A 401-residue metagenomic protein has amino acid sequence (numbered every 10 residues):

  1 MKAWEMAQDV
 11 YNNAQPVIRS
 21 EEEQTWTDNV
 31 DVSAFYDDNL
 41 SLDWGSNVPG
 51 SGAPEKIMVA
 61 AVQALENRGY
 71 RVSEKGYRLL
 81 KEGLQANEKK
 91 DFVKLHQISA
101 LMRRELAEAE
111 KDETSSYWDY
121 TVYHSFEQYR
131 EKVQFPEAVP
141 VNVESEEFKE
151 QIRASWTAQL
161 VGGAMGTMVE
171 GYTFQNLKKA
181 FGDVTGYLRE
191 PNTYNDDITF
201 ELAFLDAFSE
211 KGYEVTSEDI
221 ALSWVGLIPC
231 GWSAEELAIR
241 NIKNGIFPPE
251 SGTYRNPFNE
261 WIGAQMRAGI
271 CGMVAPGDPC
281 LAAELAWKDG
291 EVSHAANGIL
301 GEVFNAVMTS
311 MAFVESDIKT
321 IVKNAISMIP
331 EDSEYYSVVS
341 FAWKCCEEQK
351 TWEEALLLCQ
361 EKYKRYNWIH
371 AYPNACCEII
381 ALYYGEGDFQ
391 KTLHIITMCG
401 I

Functional and structural regions predicted by a protein language model:
M1-W118: Long, charge-dense tracts
E113-K132, A138-V139: N-terminal regions that are enriched for targeting/export leaders and immediately downstream pro/stem segments
R130-E144, F148, I239-K243, P249-N259 (+3 more regions): Accessory "access/gating" subregions that flank catalytic or transport cores
Q134-E201: An N-terminal structural lobe/cap that precedes and organizes the functional/catalytic core across diverse proteins
R153-V169, E260-R267, G298, I401: Conserved phosphate/anionic-ligand binding catalytic regions in large, soluble enzymes, centered on
P191-G231, W261: Aromatic-rich carbohydrate-recognition surfaces in CAZymes
P191-T199, P257-G263, H294-E302, N367-A371 (+1 more regions): Active-site nucleophile and cofactor-binding loops and adjacent substrate-binding regions of central metabolic enzymes
S217, L222-I262: Extracytoplasmic mature domains of secreted/periplasmic and thylakoid-lumen proteins
